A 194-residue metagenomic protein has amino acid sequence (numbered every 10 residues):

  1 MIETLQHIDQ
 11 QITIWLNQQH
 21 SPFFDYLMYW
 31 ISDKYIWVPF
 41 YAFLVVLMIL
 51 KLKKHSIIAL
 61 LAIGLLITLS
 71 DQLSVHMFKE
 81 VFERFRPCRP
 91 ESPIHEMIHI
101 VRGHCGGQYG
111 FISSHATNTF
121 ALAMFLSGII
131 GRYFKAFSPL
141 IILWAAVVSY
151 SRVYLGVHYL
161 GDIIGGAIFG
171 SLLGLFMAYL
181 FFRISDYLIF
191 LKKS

Functional and structural regions predicted by a protein language model:
M1-Y41, S74-Q108, K193: N-terminal transmembrane-helix/juxtamembrane module of multi-pass inner/ER membrane proteins
F23-F24, K53-A59, R132-F137: Membrane-helix interface segments
Y26, S56-L60, L160, I164: Hydrophobic, aromatic-rich alpha-helical transmembrane segments and their membrane-interface anchor motifs
Y35, L61, L65-L69, L73 (+3 more regions): Hydrophobic, lipid-facing residues on alpha-helical transmembrane segments of integral membrane proteins
Y41, V45-S74: Interfacial segments of alpha-helical transmembrane regions
G64-K79, F137-S151: Small-polar-interrupted transmembrane alpha-helices in polytopic inner-membrane proteins
H99-S194: Membrane-embedded catalytic cores of phosphoryl/pyrophosphoryl-handling enzymes
